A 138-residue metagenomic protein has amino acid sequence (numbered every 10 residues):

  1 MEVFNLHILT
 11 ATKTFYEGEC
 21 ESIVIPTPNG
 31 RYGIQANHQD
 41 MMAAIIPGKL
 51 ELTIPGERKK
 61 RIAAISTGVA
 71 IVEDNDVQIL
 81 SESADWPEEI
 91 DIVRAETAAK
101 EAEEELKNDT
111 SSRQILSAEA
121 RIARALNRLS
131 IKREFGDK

Functional and structural regions predicted by a protein language model:
M1-H7, A11, E134: N-terminal export/targeting signal detector
H7-K100: Compact, glycine-rich, soluble single-domain proteins
W86-K138: Acidic/glycine-rich phosphate/pyrophosphate-binding loops and surrounding catalytic core that coordinate Mg2+
